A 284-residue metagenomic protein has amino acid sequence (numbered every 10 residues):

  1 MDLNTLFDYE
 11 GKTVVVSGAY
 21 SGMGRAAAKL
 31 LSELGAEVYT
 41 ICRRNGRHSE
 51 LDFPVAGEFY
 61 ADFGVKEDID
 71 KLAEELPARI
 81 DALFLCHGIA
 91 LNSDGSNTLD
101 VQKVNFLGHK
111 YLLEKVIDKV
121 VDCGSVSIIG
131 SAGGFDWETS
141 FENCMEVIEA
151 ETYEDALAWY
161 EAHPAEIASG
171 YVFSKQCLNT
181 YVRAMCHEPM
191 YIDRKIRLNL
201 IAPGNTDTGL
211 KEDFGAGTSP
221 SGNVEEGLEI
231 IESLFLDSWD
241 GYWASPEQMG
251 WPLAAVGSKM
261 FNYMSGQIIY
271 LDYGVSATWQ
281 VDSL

Functional and structural regions predicted by a protein language model:
L3-T5, S265-L284: Short C-terminal tail/terminal secondary-structure segment of NAD(P)H-dependent dehydrogenase/reductase domains
Y20, A28: N-terminal Rossmann NAD(P)H-binding glycine-rich loop of SDR-like oxidoreductase domains
L34-S49: Conserved glycine-rich Rossmann-like NAD(P)H-binding loop of the short-chain dehydrogenase/reductase
D52-E67: Rossmann-fold cofactor-recognition segment
F84-L91, G274: Conserved NAD(P)H cofactor-binding loop of Rossmann-fold oxidoreductase domains
S93, S125-I192, N205-T206: Catalytic loop of short-chain dehydrogenase/reductase
Y111, Y171, L200, S221-V275: C-terminal helical subdomain
